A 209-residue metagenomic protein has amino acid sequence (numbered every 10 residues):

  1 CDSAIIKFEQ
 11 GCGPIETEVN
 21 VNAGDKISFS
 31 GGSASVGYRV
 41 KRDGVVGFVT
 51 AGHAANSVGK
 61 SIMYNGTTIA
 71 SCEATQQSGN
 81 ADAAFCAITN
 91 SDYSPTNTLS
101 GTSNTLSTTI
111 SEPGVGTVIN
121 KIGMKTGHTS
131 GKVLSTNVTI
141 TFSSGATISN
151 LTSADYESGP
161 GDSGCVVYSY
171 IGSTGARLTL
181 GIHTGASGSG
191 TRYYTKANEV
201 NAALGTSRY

Functional and structural regions predicted by a protein language model:
C1-E18: Autoinhibitory propeptides
D25-S144, S169-Y170, T184, T206: Serine endopeptidase catalytic core focused on the charge-relay Asp
C86, L151-A154, V167: Short beta-strand element of the conserved SAM-dependent methyltransferase core
N137, T141-G161, I182: Extracellular trypsin-like serine protease catalytic domains
Y156-I182: Catalytic nucleophile loop of clan PA
I182-Y209: Extracellularly exposed regions in secreted/surface proteins, prominently low-complexity, repeat-rich
